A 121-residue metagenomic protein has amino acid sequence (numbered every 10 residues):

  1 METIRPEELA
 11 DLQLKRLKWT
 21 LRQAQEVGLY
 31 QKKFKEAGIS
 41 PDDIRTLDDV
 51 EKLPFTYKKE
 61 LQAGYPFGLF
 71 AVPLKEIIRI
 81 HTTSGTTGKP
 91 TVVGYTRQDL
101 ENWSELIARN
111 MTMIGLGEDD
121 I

Functional and structural regions predicted by a protein language model:
M1-T82, G88-E105, R109-E118: Nucleotide 5′-phosphate-binding alpha/beta core
I121: Active-site-proximal cofactor/substrate-binding loop regions of enzyme domains
